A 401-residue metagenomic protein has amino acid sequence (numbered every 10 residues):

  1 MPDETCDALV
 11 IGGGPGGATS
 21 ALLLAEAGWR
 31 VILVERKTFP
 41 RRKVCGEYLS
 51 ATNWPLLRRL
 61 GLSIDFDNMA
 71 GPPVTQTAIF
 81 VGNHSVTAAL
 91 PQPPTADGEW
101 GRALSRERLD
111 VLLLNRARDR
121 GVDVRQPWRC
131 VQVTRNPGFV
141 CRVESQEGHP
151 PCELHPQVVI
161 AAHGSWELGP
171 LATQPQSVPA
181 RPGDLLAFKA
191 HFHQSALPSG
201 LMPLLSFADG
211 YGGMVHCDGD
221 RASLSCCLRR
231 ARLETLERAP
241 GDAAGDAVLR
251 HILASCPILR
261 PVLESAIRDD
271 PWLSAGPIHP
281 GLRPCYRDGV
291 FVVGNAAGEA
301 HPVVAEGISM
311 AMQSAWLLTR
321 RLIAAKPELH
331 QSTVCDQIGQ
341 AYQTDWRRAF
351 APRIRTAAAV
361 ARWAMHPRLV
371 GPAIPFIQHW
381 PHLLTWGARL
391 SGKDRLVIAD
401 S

Functional and structural regions predicted by a protein language model:
P2-G16: Beta1/beta-strand and adjacent pyrophosphate-binding region of the FAD-binding site in flavoprotein oxidoreductases
G14-P15, F39, S309: Residue-level detector of alpha-helix initiation sites
A25-C45: Glycine-rich FAD pyrophosphate-binding loop
T38-R58: Conserved N-terminal glycine-rich FAD pyrophosphate-binding loop of Rossmann-like flavoproteins
W54, R58-V111: A conserved beta-strand/loop capping segment in the N-terminal third of enzymes that catalyze redox or closely related
M69, E234, R238-R321, P327-L329: FAD/FMN-dependent oxidoreductases across multiple families
V111, N115-P261: Predominantly flavin-linked oxidoreductase catalytic cores and closely associated redox partners
R320-S401: C-terminal helical "tail/cap" subdomain of flavin- and related membrane-associated enzymes
